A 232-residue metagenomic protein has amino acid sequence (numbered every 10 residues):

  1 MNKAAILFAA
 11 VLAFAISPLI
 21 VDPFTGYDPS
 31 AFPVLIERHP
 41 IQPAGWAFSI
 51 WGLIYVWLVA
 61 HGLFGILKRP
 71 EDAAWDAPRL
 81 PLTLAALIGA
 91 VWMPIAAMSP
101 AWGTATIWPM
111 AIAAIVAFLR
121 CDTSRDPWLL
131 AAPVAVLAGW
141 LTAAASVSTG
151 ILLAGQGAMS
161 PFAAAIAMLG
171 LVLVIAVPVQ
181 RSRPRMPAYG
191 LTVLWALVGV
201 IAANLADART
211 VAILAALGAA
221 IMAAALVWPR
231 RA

Functional and structural regions predicted by a protein language model:
M1-A9, W51, W228-R231: N-terminal membrane topogenic signal
A9-S17, P81-M93, I107-F118, A131-S148: Alpha-helical transmembrane segments of multi-pass integral membrane proteins
V11-P29: Alpha-helical transmembrane segments of multi-pass membrane proteins
L35-I50, L130, V134, A154 (+2 more regions): Short aromatic-rich membrane-water interface segments that cap or initiate transmembrane helices in multi-pass membrane
L67, C121-R125, A225-A232: Membrane-interface capping segments at transmembrane-helix boundaries
D72-L82, R185-G190: Membrane-interfacial loop-to-transmembrane alpha-helix junctions, especially the N-terminal start
W92-A105, T123-W128, L152-M159, Q180-P184 (+1 more regions): Membrane-interface helix caps and helix-loop-helix hairpins in membrane proteins
P187-G199: Central hydrophobic cores of alpha-helical transmembrane segments in multi-pass integral membrane proteins
